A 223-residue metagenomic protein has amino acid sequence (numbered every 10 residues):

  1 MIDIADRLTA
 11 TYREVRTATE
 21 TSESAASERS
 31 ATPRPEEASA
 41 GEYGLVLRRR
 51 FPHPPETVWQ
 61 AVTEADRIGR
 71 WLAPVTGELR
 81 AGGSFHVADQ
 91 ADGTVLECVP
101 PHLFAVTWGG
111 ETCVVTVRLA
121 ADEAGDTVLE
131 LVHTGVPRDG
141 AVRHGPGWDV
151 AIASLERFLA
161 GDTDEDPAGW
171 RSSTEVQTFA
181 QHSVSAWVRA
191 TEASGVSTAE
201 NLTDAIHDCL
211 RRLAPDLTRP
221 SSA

Functional and structural regions predicted by a protein language model:
M1-A40, T134-A223: Terminal "cap-and-tail" regions of soluble proteins that handle hydrophobic small molecules
S39-L47, H53, T57, A65-L103: Short beta-edge strand/loop motif at the mouth of beta-sheet-based domains
R49, G93-L96, V114-A121: Hydrophobic/aromatic beta-strand elements that line small-molecule binding cavities or substrate pockets in beta-rich
F51, D89, G110-E111, A121-E123: Short loop/turn positions at the edges of beta-strands in beta-sheet-rich folds
V58-W59, I68, V95, L129 (+2 more regions): Hydrophobic pocket/interface hotspot
A88-D92, T112-T116, R143: Short, surface-exposed coil-to-beta transition loops
H102-G110: Short, solvent-exposed secondary-structure boundary/capping segments
A121, L131-H133: Short, structured patches in soluble enzyme cores that scaffold and shape functional sites
